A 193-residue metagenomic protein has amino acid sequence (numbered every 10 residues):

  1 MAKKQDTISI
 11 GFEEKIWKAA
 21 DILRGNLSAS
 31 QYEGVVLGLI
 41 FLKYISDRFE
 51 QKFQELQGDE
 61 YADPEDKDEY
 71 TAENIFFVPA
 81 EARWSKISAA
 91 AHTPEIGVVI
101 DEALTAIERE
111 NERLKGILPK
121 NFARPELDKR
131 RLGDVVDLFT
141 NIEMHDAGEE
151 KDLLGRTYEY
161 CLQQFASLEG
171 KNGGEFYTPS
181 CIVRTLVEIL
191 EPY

Functional and structural regions predicted by a protein language model:
M1-E191: Non-catalytic, mostly N-terminal accessory regions of nucleic-acid modification and defense proteins
